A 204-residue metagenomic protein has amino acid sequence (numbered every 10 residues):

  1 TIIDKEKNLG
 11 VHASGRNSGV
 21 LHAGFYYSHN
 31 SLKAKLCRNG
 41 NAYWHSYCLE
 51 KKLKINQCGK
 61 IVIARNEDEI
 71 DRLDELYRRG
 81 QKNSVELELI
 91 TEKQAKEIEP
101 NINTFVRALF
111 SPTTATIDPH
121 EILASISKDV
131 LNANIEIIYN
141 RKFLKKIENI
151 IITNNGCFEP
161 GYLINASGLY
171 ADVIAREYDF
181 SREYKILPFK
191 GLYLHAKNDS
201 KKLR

Functional and structural regions predicted by a protein language model:
T1-G15: Glycine-rich FAD pyrophosphate-binding loop
D4, Q57, T91-E92, Y139-R141: Short loop/edge segments at beta-strand edges and connector loops that shape dinucleotide/nucleotide cofactor-binding
S14-G15, E75, A175-Y178: Short amphipathic alpha-helical segments
R16, D68-R72, I98-V106, K146-I152 (+1 more regions): A short, glycine/Asx- and small/polar-enriched loop/turn that sits immediately N-terminal to a beta-strand
S18, N41-W44, V130, G168-A171 (+1 more regions): Short amphipathic alpha-helical/adjacent loop interface patches that line ligand and macromolecule-binding sites
G19-I98, F105: Dinucleotide-binding Rossmann-like beta1-alpha1 core, especially the glycine-rich loop that anchors the ADP
L109-N149, N154-Y162, A166, Y170: Helical element adjacent to the flavin cofactor pocket in flavoenzyme catalytic cores
I152-R204: Flavin-dependent oxidoreductases
